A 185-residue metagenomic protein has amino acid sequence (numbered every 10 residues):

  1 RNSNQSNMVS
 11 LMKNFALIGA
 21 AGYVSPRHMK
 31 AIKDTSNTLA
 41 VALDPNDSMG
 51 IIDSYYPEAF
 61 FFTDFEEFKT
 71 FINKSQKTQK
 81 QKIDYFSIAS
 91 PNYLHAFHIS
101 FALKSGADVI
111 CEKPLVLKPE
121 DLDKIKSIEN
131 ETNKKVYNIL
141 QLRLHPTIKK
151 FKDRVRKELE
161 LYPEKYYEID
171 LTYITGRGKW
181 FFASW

Functional and structural regions predicted by a protein language model:
S6-E58, Q81: N-terminal Rossmann-like dinucleotide-binding module
T38, D108, K135: Residue-level detector of anion-binding/catalytic polar loops
L39, E58, I83-F86, L159-K165: Local beta-strand N-terminus motif with an aromatic residue
F61-I128: Beta-loop-alpha module in the N-terminal Rossmann-like domain of NAD(P)-dependent dehydrogenases, especially those
K124-L142, E164-I169: Rossmann-fold dehydrogenase core element
L142-W185: Predominantly a Rossmann-like dinucleotide-binding segment in NAD(P)-dependent oxidoreductases
